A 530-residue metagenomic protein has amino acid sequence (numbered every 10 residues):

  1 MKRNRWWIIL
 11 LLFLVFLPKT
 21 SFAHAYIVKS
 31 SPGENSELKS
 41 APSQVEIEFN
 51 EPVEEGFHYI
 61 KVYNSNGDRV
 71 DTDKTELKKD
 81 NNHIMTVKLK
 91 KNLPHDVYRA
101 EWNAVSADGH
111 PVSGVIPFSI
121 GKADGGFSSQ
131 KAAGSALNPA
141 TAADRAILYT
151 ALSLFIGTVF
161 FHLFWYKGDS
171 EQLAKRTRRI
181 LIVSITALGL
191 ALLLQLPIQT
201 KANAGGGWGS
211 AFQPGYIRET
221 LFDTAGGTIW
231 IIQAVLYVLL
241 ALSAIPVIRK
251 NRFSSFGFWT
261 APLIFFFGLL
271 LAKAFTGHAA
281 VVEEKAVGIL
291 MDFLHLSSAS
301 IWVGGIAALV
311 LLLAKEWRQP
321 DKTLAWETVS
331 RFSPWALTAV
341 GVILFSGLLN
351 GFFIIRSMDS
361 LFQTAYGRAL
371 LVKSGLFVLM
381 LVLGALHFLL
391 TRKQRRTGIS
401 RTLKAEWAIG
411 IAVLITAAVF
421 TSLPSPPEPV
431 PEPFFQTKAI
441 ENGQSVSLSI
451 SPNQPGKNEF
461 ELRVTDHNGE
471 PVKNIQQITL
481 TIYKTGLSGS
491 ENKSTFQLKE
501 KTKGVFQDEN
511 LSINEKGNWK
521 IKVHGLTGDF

Functional and structural regions predicted by a protein language model:
K2-A23: Sec-dependent N-terminal signal peptides of Gram-positive bacterial secreted proteins and lipoproteins
K19, Y26, K39, E48 (+6 more regions): Polytopic transmembrane helical bundles with strong interfacial aromatic enrichment
S30-G33: Short, solvent-exposed loop/edge segments of extracellular or virion-exposed proteins
D68-D71, S488-N492: Short beta-strand and strand-turn-strand segments in soluble, beta-rich domains
K501: Nuclease and nuclease-like effector domains acting on nucleic acids or nucleotide cofactors
